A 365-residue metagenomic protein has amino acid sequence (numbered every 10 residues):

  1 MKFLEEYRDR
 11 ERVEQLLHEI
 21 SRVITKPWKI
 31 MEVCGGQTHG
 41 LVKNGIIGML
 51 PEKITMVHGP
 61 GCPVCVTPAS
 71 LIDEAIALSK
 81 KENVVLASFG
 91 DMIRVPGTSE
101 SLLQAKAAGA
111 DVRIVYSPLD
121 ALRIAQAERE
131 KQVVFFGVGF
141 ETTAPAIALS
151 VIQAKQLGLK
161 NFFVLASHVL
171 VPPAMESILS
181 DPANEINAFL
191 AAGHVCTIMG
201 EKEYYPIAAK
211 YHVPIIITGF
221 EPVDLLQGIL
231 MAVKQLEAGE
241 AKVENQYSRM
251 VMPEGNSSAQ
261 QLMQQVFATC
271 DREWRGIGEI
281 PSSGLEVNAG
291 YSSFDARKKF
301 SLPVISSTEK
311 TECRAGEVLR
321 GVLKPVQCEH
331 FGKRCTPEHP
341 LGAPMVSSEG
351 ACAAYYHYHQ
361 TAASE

Functional and structural regions predicted by a protein language model:
M1-E130, A144, I152-L157, F163-L165 (+3 more regions): Metallocofactor- and cofactor-centric catalytic cores in central/energy metabolism, strongly enriched
S101-Q104, A146-S150, P206, G228-A232: Alpha-helical scaffold elements adjacent to nucleotide-binding pockets in ATP/GTP-utilizing enzyme cores
V115, F136-G137, T218-G219: Active-site-adjacent beta-strand anchor residues
F136, F140-E203: Phosphate/pyrophosphate-binding betaalpha-module
L165, A183-M252: A conserved active-site cap/scaffold subdomain adjacent to cofactor or substrate pockets
Q227-E317: Internal helical hairpin/lid segments
